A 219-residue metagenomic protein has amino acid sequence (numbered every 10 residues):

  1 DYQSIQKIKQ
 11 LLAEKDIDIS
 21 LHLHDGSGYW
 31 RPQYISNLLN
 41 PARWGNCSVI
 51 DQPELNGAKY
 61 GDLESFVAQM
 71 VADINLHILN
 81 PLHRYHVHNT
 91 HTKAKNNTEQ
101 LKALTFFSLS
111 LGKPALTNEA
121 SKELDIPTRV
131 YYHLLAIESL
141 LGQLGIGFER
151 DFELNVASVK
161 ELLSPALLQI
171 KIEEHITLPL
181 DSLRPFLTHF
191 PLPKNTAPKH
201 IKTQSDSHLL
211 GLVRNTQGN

Functional and structural regions predicted by a protein language model:
D1-N219: Structured catalytic-domain cores with a bias toward divalent-metal coordination
